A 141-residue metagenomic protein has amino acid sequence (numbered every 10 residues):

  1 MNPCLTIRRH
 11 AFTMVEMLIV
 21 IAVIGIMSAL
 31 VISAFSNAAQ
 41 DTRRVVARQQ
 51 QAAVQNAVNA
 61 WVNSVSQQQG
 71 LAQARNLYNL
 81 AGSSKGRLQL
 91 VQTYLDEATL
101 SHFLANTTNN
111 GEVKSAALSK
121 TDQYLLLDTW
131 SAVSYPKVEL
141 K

Functional and structural regions predicted by a protein language model:
M1-F12: N-terminal leader/signal peptides at the extreme start of proteins
L18-A34: Alpha-helical hydrophobic helix detector
V31, A38, V58: Conserved alpha-helical elements of the SDR catalytic core
A34-A53: Aliphatic-rich helix starts adjacent to a transmembrane/signal segment
N56-N59, N63-K141: Extracellular/periplasmic head regions of type IV pilus-like filament subunits
